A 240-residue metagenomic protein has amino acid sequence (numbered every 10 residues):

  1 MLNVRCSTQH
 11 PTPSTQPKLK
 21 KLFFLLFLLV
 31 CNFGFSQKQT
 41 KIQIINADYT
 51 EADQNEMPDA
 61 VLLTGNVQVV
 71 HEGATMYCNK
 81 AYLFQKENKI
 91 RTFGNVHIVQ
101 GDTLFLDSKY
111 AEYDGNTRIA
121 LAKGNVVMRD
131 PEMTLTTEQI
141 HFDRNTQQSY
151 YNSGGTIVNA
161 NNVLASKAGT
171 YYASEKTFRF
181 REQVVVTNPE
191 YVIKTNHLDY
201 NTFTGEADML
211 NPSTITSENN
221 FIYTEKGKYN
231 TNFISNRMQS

Functional and structural regions predicted by a protein language model:
M1-T40: Bacterial Sec-dependent N-terminal signal peptides
Q37-S240: N-terminal amphipathic/hydrophobic interface segments
